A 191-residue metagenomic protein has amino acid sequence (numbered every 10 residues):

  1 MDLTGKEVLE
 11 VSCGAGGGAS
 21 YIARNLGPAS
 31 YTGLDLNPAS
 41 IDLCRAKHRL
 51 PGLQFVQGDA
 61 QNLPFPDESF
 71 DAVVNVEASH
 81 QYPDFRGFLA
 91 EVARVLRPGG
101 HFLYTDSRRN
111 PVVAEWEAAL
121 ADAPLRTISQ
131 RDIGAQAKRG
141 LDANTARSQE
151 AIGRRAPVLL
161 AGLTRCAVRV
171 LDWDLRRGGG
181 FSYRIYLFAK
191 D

Functional and structural regions predicted by a protein language model:
K6-G14: Conserved class I S-adenosyl-L-methionine
A15-N62: Class I SAM-dependent methyltransferase SAM/SAH-binding core
Q61-V73: A short acidic, Gly/Pro-enriched loop at the edge of an enzyme's catalytic core that lines a small-molecule cofactor
A72-P83: A short SAM/SAH-binding and catalytic strip from SAM-dependent methyltransferases
R86-P98: A short glycine-rich, Lys/Arg-flanked "PGG" loop and its adjoining helix->strand segment in the class I
G100-D106: Conserved beta-strand signature within the Rossmann-like core of class I S-adenosyl-L-methionine
N110-A123: Short alpha-helix
A135-D191: Conserved Class I S-adenosyl-L-methionine
